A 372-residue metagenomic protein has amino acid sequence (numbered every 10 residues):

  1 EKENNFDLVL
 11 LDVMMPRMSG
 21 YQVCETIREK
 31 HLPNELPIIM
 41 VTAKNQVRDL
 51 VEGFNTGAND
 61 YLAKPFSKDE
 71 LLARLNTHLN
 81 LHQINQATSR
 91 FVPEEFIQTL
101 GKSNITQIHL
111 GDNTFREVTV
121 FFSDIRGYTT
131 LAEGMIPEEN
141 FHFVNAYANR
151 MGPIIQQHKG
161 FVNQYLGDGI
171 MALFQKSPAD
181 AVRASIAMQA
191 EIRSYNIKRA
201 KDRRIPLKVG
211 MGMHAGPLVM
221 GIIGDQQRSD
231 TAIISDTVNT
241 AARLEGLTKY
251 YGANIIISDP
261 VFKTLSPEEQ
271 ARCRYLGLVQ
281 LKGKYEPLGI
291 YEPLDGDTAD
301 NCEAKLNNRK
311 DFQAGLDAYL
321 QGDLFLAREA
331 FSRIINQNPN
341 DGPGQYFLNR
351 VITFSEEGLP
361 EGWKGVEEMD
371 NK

Functional and structural regions predicted by a protein language model:
E1-L8: Acidic, metal-coordinating helix/loop segments flanking the phosphotransfer/catalytic sites of two-component signaling
M15: Receiver (REC) domain active-site loop signature in two-component systems and cognate sites in sensor histidine kinases
S67, L72-F115: Regulatory cytosolic signal-relay segments
L110-A184: Catalytic NTP-binding/metal-coordinating core of nucleotidyl cyclase/transferase enzymes
V144-G160, Q175-M211, A215, D236-K249 (+1 more regions): Alpha-helical scaffold within the catalytic cores of cyclic-nucleotide enzymes
K249-L326, S332-R333, N338-W363: Cytosolic regulatory/linker segments at or just downstream of nucleotide-handling modules in signal-transduction
